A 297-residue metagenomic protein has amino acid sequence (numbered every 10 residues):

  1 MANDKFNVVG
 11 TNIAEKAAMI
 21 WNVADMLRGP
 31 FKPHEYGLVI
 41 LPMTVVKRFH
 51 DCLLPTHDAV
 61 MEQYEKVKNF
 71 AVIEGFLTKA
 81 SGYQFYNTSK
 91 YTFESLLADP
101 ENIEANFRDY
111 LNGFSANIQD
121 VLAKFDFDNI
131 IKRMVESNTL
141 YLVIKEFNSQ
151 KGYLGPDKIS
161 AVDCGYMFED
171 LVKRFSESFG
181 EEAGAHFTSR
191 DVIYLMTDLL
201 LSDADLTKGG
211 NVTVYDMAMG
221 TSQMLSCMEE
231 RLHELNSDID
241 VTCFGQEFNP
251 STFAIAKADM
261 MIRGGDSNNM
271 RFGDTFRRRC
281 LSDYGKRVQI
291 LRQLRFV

Functional and structural regions predicted by a protein language model:
M1-A204, N269-R277: Non-catalytic, mostly N-terminal accessory regions of nucleic-acid modification and defense proteins
A183-L291, F296: Conserved S-adenosyl-L-methionine
